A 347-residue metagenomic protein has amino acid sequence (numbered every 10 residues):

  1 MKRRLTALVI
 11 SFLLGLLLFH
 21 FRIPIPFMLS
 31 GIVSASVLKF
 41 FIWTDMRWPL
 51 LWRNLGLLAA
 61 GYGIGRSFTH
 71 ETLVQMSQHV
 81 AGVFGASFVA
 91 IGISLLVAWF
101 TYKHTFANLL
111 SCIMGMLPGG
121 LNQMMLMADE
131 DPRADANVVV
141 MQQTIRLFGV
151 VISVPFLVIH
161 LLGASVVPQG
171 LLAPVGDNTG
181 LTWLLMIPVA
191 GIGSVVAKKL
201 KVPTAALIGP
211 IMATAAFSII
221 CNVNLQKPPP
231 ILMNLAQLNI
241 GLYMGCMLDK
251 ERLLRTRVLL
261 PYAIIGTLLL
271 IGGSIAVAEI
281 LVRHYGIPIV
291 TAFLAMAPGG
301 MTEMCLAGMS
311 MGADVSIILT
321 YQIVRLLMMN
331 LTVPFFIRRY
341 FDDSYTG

Functional and structural regions predicted by a protein language model:
R4-T6, I10, F68-W99, W183 (+2 more regions): Entry/N-cap segments of selected transmembrane alpha helices and their immediately preceding amphipathic helices
L8-F12, L17-F19, G163-V223: Core mid-bundle transmembrane helix pairs that form the ion/substrate translocation pathway in diverse multi-pass
L18-V33, W52-G56, H79-A90, C112-M116 (+3 more regions): Structural signature of hydrophobic alpha-helical transmembrane segments
I32-F41, D45-Q78, A213-I220, P230-T256: Hydrophobic transmembrane alpha-helices of secondary-active transporters and Na+-translocating membrane complexes
H70-Q78, L161-D177, N222-P229, L254-R255 (+1 more regions): Membrane-interface helix termini and inter-helical loops of multi-pass transporters
V89-A90, G120-M124, V140-L162, M301 (+1 more regions): Membrane-embedded alpha-helical segments of transport systems, primarily multispan ion/solute transporters
H104-I145, I287-Q322: Alpha-helical membrane segments and immediately flanking helix-loop junctions that form or couple to the substrate/ion
V196-S274, A278: Transmembrane helical segments that form the transport core of multi-pass membrane transport proteins
